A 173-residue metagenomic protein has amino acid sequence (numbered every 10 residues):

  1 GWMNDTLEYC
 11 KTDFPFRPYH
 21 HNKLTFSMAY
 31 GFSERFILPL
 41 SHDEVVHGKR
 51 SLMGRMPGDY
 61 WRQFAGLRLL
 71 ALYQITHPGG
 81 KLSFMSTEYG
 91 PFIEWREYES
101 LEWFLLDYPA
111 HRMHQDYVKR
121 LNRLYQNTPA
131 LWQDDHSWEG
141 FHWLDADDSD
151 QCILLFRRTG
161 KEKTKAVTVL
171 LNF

Functional and structural regions predicted by a protein language model:
G1-R96, Q126-F173: Conserved alpha/beta catalytic core and glycan-binding cleft of carbohydrate-active enzymes
D59-W61, L105-R112: A short acidic, glycine-rich active-site loop that binds or catalyzes chemistry on phosphate/adenosine moieties
W95-L105: Active-site His/acidic residue clusters
P109-Q133: Catalytic cores of secreted or luminal carbohydrate-active enzymes
